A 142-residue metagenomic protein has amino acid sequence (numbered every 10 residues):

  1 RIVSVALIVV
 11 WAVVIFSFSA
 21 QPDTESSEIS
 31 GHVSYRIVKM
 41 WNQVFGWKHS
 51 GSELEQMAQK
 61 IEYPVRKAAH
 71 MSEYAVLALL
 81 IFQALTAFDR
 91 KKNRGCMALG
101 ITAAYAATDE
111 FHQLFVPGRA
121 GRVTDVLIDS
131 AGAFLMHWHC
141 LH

Functional and structural regions predicted by a protein language model:
R1-F115, V123, S130, F134-L141: Bulky hydrophobic segments
